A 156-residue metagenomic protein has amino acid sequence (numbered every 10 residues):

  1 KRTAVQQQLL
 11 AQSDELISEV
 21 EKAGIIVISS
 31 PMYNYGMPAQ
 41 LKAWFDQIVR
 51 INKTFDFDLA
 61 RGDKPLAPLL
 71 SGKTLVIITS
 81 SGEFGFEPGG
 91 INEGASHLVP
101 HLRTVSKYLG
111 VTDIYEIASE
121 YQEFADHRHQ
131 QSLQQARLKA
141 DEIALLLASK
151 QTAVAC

Functional and structural regions predicted by a protein language model:
K1-V5, R128: Short glycine/proline- and acidic residue-enriched helix-loop micro-motifs that form flexible lids or anion-recognition
Q6-A95, P100: Helix-loop-strand module that forms the ligand-binding subsite of alpha/beta enzymes
E87-C156: Glycine-rich phosphate/pyrophosphate-binding loop and the adjoining helix
